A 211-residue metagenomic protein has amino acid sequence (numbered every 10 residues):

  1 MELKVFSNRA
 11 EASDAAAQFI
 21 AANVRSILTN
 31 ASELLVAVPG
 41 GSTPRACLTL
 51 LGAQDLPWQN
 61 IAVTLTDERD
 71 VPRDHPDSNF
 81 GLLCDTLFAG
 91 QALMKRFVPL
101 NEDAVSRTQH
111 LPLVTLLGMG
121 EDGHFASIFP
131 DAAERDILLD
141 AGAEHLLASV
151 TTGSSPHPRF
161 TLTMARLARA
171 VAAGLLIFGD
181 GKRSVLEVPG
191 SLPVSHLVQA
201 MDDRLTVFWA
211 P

Functional and structural regions predicted by a protein language model:
E2-V105, H110: N-terminal active-site beta-alpha-beta segment that forms phosphate/nucleotide-binding and substrate-recognition loops
V71-P211: Conserved phosphate- and dinucleotide-binding cores of soluble alpha/beta proteins, encompassing both enzyme active
